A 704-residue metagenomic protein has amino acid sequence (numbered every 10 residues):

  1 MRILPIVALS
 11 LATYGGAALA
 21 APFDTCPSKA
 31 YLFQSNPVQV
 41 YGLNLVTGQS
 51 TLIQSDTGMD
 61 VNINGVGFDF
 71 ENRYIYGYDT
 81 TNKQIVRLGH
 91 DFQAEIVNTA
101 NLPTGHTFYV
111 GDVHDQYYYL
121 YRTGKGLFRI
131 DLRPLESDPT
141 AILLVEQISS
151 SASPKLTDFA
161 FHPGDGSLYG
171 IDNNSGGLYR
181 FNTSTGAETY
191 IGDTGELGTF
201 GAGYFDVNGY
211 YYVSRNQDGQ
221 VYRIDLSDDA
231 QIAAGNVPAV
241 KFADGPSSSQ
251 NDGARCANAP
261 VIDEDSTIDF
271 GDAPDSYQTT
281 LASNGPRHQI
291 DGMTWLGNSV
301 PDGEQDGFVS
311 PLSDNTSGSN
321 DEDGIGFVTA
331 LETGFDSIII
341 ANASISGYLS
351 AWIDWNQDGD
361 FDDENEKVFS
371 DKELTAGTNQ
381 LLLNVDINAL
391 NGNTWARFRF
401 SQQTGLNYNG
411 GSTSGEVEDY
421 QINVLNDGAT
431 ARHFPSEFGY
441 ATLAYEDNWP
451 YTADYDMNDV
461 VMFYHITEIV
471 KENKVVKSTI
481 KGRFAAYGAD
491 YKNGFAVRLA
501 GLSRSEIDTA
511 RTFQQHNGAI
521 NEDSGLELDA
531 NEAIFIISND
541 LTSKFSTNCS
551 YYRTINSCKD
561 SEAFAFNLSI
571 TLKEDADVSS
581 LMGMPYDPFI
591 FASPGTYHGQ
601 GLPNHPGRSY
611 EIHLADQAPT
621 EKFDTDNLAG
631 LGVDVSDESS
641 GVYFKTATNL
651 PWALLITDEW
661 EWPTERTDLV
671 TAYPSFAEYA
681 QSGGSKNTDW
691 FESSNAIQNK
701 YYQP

Functional and structural regions predicted by a protein language model:
A21-L52: An edge-strand/N-cap motif at the start of beta-rich repeat modules
A21-P22, D60-F68, L102-D115, S151-A160 (+2 more regions): Repeated scaffold domains used in trafficking and secretory/extracellular systems, primarily beta-propellers
T25-Q34, Y74-G77, Y117-Y121, S167-G170 (+2 more regions): Conserved beta-propeller blade signature
L45-G48, L88-F92, D131-E136, N182-G186 (+1 more regions): Short loop/turn segments that connect beta-strands within beta-propeller blades
Q49-T57, F92-N101, D138-S150, A187-T194 (+1 more regions): A short beta-strand motif characteristic of beta-propeller blades
G219, I224, I232-D263: Blade-level signature of beta-propeller repeat domains, shared across WD40, Kelch, NHL, RCC1 and BNR/Asp-box propellers
P260-D456: A broad "non-catalytic interaction surface" signal
E532-P704: A eukaryote-biased signal for long
